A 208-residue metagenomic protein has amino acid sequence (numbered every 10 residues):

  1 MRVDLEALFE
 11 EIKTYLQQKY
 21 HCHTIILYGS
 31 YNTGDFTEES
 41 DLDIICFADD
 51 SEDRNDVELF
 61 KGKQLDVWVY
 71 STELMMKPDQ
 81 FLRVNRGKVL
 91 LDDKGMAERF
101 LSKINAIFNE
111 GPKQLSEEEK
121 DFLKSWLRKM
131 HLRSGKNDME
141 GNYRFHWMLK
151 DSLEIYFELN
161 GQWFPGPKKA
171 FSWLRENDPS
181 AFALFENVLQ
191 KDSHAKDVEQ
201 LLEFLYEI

Functional and structural regions predicted by a protein language model:
M1-Q17, N32-E39, F47-I208: Catalytic core of pol beta-like nucleotidyltransferases
C22-Y31: Short gly/ser-rich loop at a beta-strand->alpha-helix junction or flexible surface loop bordering the NTP-binding
I44: Short beta-strand->loop micro-motif that forms the acidic, two-metal-ion catalytic signature in nucleotide-processing
